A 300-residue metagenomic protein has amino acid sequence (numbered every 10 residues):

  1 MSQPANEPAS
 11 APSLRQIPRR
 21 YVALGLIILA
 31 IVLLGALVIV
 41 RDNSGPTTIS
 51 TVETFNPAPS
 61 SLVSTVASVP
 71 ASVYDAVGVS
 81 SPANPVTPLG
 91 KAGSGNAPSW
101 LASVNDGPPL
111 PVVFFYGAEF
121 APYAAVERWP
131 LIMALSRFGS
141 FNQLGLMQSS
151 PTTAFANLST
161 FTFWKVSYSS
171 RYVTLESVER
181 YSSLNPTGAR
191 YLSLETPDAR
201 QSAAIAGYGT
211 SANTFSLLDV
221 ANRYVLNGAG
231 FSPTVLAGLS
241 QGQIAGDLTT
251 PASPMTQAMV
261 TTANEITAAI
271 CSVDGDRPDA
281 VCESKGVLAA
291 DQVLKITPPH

Functional and structural regions predicted by a protein language model:
M1-V112, V126-H300: Non-globular targeting/processing and membrane-anchoring segments
F115-A121: Aromatic-flanked redox-active Cys/Sec active sites in thiol-based oxidoreductases, especially the WC-centered
